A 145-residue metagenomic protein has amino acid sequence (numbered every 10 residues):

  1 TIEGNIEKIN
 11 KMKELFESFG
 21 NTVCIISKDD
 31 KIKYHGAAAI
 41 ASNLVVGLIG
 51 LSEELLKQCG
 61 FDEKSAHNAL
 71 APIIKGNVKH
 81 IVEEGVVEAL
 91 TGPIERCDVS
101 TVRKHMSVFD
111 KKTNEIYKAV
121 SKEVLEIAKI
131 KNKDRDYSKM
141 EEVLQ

Functional and structural regions predicted by a protein language model:
T1-E83, K139: Internal alpha-helical scaffold of NAD(P)-dependent oxidoreductase catalytic cores
H67-Q145: NAD(P)-dependent Rossmann-like dehydrogenase/reductase catalytic/cofactor-binding core
